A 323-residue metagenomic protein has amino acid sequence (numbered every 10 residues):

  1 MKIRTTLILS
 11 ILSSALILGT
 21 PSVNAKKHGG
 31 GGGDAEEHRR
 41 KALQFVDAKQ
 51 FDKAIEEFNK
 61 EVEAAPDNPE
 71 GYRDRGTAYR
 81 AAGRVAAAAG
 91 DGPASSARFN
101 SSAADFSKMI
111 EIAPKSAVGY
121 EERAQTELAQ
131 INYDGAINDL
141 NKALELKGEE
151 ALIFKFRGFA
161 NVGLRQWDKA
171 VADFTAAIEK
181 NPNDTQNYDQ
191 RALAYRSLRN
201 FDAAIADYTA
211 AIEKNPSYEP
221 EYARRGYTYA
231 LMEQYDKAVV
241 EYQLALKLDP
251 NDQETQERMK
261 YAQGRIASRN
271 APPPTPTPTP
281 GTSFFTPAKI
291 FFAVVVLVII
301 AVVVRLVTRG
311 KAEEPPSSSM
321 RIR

Functional and structural regions predicted by a protein language model:
D34-K60, A64, T77, A81-G90 (+3 more regions): Alpha-helical segment of the N-proximal tetratricopeptide repeat
A35, P69-E70, A117-V118, A151-L152 (+3 more regions): Helix-start (N-cap) detector for alpha-helical repeat units in TPR-like alpha-solenoids, especially tetratricopeptide
V46, R73, R80, A87 (+9 more regions): Position-specific recognition of the canonical hydrophobic site in helix A of tetratricopeptide repeat
K311-R323: Cytoplasmic C-terminal tails of single-pass
